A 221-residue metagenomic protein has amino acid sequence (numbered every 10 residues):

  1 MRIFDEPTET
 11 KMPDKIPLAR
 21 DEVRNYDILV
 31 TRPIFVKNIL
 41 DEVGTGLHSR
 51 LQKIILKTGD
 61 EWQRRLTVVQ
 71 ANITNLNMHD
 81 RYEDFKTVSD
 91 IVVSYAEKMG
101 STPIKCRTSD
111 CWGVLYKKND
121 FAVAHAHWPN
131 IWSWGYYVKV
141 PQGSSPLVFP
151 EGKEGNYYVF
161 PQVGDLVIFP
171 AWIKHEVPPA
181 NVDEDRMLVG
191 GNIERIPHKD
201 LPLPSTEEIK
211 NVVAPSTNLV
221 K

Functional and structural regions predicted by a protein language model:
R2-P103, V220: Non-heme Fe(II)/2-oxoglutarate
I3, D21, A126, E208-V212: Positively charged, low-complexity intrinsically disordered regions
N77, G190-I193, P215: Alpha-helix boundary/capping detector
R81, F85, H127, V182: Aromatic-acidic/polar surface patches that form glycan- and anion
I104-P178, E184-L188, N192, I196-K199 (+1 more regions): Catalytic core of non-heme Fe(II) oxygenases with the double-stranded beta-helix
I209-K221: Short, cationic low-complexity segments
